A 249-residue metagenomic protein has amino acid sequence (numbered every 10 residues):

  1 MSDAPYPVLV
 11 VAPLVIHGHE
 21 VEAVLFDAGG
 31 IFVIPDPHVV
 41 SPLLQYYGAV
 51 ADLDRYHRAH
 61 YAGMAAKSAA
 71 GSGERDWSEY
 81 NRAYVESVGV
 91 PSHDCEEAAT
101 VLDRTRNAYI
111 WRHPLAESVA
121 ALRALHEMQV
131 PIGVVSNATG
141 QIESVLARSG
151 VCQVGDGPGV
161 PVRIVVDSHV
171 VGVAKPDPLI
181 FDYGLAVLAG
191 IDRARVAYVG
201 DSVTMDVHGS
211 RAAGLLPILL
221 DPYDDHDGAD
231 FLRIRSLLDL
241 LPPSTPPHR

Functional and structural regions predicted by a protein language model:
M1-F26, H93-C95, V119, R123 (+1 more regions): Asp-based, Mg2+/Mn2+-dependent phosphohydrolase catalytic module
D3-M128, G140, S144: N-terminal helical cap/lid subdomain that shapes the substrate entry/recognition surface in HAD-like hydrolases
